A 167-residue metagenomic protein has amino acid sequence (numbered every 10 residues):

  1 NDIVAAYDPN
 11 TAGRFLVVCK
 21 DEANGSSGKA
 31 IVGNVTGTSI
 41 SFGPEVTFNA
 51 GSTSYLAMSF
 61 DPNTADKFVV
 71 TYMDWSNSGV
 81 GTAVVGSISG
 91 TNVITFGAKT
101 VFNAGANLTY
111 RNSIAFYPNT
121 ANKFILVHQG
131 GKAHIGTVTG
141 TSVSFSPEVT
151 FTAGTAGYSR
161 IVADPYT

Functional and structural regions predicted by a protein language model:
N1-T167: Extracellular, repeat-based ectodomains that mediate carbohydrate processing or recognition
